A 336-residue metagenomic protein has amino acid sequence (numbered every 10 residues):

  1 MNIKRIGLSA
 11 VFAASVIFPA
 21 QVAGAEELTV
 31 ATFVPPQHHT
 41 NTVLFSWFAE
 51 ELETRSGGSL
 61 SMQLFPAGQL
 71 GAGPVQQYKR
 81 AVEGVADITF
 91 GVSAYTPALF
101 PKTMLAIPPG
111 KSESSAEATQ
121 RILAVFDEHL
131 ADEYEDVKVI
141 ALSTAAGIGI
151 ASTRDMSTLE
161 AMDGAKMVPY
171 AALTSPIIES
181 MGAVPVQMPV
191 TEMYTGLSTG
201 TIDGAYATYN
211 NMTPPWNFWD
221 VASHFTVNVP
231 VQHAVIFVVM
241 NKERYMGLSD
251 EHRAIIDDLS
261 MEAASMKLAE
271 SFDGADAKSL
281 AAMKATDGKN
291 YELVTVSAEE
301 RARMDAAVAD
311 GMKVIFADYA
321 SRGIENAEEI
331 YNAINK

Functional and structural regions predicted by a protein language model:
M1-A10, A20: Bacterial N-terminal signal peptides that target proteins for export
V11, T119-L123, I330-I334: Short, Φ-rich (hydrophobic/aromatic) sequence segments
V11-F12, S260: Enrichment for repetitive, rod-forming helical segments
A13-I17: Alpha-helical assembly-interface signal, strongest on the long, hydrophobic N-terminal helix that forms
F18-A25: Sec/Tat signal peptide C-region and signal peptidase I cleavage site
A25-E113, D132-K336: N-terminal secretory/targeting leader peptides
S112-Y134: Short, solvent-exposed loop/beta-turn-alpha elements that line the ligand-binding surface or hinge of extracytoplasmic
